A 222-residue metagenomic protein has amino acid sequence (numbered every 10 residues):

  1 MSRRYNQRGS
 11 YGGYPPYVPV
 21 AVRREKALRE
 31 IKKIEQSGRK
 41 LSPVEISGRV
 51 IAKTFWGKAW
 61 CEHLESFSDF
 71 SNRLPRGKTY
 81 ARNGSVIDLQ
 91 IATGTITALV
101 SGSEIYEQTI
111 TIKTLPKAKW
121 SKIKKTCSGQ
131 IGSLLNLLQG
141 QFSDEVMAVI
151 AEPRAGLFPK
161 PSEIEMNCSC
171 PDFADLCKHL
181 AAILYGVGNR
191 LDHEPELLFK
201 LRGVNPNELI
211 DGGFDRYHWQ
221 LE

Functional and structural regions predicted by a protein language model:
M1-E222: Long, low-complexity, compositionally biased intrinsically disordered regions
